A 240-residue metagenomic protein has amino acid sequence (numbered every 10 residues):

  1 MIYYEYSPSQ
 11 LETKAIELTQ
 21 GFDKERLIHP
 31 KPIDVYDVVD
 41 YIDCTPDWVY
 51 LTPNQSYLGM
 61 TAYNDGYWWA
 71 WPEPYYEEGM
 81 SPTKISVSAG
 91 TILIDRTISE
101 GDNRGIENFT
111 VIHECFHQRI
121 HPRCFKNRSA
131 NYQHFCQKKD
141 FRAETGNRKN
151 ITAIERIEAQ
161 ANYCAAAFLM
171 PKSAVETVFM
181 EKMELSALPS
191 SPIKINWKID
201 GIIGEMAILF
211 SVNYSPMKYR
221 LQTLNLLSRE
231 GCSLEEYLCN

Functional and structural regions predicted by a protein language model:
M1-N240: Active-site hotspot residues in diverse enzymes, especially metal/ion-binding acidic/histidine motifs
